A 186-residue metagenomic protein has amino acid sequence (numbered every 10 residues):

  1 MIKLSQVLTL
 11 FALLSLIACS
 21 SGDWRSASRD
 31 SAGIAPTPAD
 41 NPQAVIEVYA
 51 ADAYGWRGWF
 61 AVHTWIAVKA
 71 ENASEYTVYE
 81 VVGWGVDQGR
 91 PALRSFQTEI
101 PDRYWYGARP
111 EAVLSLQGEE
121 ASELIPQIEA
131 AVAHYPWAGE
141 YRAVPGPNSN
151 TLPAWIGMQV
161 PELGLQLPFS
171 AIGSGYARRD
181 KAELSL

Functional and structural regions predicted by a protein language model:
M1-L8: Bacterial N-terminal signal peptides that target proteins for export
T9-L13: Hydrophobic helical h-region of N-terminal Sec-dependent signal peptides in bacterial secretory/periplasmic proteins
S15-A18: C-terminal motif of bacterial Sec signal peptides marking the signal peptidase cleavage site
S20-P147, M158, R179, E183-L186: Non-catalytic ligand/cofactor/substrate-binding and regulatory segments of enzyme domains
E140-Y176: Active-site nucleophilic cysteine motif
